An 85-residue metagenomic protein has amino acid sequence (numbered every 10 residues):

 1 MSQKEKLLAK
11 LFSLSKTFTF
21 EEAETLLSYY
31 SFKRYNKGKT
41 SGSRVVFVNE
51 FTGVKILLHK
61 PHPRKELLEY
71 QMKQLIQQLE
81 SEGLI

Functional and structural regions predicted by a protein language model:
M1-E21, T25-S28, Y35, I85: A charge-rich, low-complexity, intrinsically flexible signal that marks solvent-exposed coils, linkers, repeats
K6-L11, G42, Q74-E82: Basic helix-extension-helix modules of the SAP/HeH family
A9-F12, K60-R64: Short histidine-centered catalytic/ligand-binding loop motif
T25, S43-V45, I56, K73 (+1 more regions): N-terminal, well-ordered alpha-helical segments
R34-K60: A short, structured beta-strand/loop element
P61-I85: C-terminal structural segments of small proteins and small subunits
